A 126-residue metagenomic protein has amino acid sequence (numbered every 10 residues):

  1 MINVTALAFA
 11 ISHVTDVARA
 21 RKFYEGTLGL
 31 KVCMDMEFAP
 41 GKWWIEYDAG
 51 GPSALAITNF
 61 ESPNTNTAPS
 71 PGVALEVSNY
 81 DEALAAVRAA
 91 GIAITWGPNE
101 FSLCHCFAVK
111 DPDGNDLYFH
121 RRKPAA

Functional and structural regions predicted by a protein language model:
M1, E61-N64: Short, flexible, solvent-exposed loop/turn segments with mixed acidic/basic and small polar residues
M1-N3, C33, E46, L84-A126: Vicinal oxygen chelate
I2-T5, I11-S53: Core segments of cupin and vicinal oxygen chelate
A6-T15, I45-D48, P63-R88, H105-K110: Vicinal oxygen chelate
E37-A39, P63-T65, N99-F101: A short beta-turn/loop motif at secondary-structure boundaries
P52-A56, D113-D116: Short, charged/polar, Gly/Pro-enriched secondary-structure boundary elements
L55, N66, S70, F119-A125: Membrane-topology and secretion signals of cell-surface/extracellular proteins
